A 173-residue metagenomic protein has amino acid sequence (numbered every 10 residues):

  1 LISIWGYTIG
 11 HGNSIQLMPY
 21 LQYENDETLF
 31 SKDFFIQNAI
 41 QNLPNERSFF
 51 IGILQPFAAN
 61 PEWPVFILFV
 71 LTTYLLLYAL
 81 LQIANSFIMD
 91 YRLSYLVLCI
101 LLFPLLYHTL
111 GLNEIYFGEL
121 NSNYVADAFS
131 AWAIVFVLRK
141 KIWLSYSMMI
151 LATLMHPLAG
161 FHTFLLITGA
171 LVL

Functional and structural regions predicted by a protein language model:
L1-I100, T109-A126, P157-F161: Active-site lumenal/periplasmic loops and adjacent helix-entry segments of GT-C-fold, multi-pass membrane
L68, S145-L151, F161-L165: Hydrophobic alpha-helical membrane segments of integral membrane proteins
L96-L102, Y146-A152: Central hydrophobic cores of alpha-helical transmembrane segments in multi-pass integral membrane proteins
V125-L144, L171: Membrane-interface transmembrane helices that cradle and orient dolichyl/undecaprenyl
T163-L173: Perimembrane helix-loop-helix junctions
